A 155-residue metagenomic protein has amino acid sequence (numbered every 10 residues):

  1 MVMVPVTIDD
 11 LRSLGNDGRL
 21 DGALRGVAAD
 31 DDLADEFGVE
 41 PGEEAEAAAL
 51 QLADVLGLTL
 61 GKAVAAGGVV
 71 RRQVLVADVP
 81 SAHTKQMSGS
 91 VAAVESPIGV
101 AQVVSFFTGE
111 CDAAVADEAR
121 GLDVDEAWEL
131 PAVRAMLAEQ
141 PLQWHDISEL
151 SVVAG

Functional and structural regions predicted by a protein language model:
M1-A45: Long, hydrophobic N-terminal alpha-helical segment
G15, G57, D78-V79: Generic structural signal for hydrophobic core residues of well-folded globular domains
R25-P41, A65-H83: Short, structured protein-protein interaction patches enriched in aromatics and acidic/basic residues, typified by
P41-L58: Short, structured active-site "lid" loops
G61: Structured, beta-strand-rich domain cores that present glycine/charged loop surfaces used to bind extended ligands
G68-Q73, A77-G155: Glycine-rich, aromatic-bearing surface loops/beta-hairpins
